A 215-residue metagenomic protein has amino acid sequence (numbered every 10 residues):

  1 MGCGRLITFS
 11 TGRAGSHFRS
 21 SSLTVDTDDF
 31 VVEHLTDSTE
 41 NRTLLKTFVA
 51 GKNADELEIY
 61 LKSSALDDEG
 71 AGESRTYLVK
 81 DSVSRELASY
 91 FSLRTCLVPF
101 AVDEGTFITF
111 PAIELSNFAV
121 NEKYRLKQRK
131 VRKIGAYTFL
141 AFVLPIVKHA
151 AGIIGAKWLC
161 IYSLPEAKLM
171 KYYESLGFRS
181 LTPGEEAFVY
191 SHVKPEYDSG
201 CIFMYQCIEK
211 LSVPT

Functional and structural regions predicted by a protein language model:
G2-V131, T138-C160, L164-T215: Non-catalytic substrate-recognition and accessory regions of acyl/acetyltransferase enzymes
